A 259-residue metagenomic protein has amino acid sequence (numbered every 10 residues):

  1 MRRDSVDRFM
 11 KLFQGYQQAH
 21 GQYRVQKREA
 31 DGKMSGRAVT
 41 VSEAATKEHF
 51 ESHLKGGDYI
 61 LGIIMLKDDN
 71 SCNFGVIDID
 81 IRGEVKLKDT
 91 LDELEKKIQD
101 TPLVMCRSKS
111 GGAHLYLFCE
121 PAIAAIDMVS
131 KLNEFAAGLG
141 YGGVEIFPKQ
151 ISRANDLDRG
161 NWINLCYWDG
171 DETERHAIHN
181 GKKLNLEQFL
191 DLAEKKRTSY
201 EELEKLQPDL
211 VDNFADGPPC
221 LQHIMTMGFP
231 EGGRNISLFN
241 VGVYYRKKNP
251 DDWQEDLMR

Functional and structural regions predicted by a protein language model:
M1-F74, R82-E93, G160-W162, Y167-G170 (+1 more regions): DNA replication initiation on ssDNA origins
L54-I63, K96-L103, I224-G228: Short amphipathic beta-strand starts and helix->beta connectors
I63-K67, L103-S110, E145-K149: Short beta-strand
V76-I77, P102-M128, R153-C166: Histidine-centered divalent-metal-coordination microenvironment in nucleic-acid enzymes
I81-R82, D92-K96, G111-M128, N133 (+3 more regions): Modules that initiate DNA replication and primer synthesis
K86-R107: Well-ordered mid-protein domain cores that form the structural environment of catalytic cofactors
K96-L103, A137-G143, P250-D251: Structural alpha-beta junctions
A122, A136-T173, A193-E202: Flexible helix-coil linker/hinge segments at domain or subdomain boundaries
